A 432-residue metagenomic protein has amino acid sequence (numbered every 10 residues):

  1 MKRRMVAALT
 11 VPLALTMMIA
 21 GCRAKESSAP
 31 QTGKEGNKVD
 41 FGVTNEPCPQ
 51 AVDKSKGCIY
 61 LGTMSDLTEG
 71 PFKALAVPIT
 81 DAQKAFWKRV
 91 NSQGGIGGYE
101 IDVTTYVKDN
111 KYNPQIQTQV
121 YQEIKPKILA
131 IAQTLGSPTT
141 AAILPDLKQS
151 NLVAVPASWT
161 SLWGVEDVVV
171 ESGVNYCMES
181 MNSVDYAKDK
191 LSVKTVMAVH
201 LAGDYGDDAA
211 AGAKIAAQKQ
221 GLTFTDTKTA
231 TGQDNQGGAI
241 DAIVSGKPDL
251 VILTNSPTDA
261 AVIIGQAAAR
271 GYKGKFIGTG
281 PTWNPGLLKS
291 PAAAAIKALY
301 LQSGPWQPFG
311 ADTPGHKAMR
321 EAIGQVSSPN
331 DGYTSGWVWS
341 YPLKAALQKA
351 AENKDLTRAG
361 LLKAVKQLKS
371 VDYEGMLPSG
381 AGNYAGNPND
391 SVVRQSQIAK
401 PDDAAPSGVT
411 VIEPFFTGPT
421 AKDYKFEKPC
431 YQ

Functional and structural regions predicted by a protein language model:
M1-A20: Sec-dependent bacterial lipoprotein signal peptides
G21-Q31: Bacterial lipoprotein signal-peptidase II cleavage site
K38-K84, Y106-P114, G136, H200-D207 (+1 more regions): Extracytoplasmic "Venus flytrap"
A74-D81, G94-E166, T231-N235, A261: Beta-alpha junction/loop-to-helix N-cap segments that form part of ligand/metal-binding clefts
I124-S137, V155-A157, M197-H200, K247-P257 (+3 more regions): Periplasmic-binding protein-like
D167-G271, G310-P314: Extracellular/periplasmic Venus flytrap/periplasmic-binding protein
A267-W339, A351, E427-Y431: Extracellular/periplasmic periplasmic-binding protein-like sensory domains
G324-Y333, K344-T410: Segments of small-molecule ligand-sensing domains
